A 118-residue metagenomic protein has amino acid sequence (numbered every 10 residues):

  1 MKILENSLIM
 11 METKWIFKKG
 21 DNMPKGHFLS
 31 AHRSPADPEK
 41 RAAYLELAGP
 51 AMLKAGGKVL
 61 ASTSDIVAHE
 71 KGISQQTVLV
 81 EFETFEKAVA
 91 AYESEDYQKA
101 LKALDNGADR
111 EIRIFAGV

Functional and structural regions predicted by a protein language model:
I3, I9-Q76, E83-V89, E93 (+1 more regions): Short S/T/G/P-rich N-terminal loop/turn motif that feeds into the first structured element of a domain
L60-S64, A100-L101, E111-I112: A short linear hydrophobic-aromatic micro-motif
V89-A91, Q98-G107: C-terminal structural segments of small proteins and small subunits
D105-V118: C-terminal end-helix/capping segment
